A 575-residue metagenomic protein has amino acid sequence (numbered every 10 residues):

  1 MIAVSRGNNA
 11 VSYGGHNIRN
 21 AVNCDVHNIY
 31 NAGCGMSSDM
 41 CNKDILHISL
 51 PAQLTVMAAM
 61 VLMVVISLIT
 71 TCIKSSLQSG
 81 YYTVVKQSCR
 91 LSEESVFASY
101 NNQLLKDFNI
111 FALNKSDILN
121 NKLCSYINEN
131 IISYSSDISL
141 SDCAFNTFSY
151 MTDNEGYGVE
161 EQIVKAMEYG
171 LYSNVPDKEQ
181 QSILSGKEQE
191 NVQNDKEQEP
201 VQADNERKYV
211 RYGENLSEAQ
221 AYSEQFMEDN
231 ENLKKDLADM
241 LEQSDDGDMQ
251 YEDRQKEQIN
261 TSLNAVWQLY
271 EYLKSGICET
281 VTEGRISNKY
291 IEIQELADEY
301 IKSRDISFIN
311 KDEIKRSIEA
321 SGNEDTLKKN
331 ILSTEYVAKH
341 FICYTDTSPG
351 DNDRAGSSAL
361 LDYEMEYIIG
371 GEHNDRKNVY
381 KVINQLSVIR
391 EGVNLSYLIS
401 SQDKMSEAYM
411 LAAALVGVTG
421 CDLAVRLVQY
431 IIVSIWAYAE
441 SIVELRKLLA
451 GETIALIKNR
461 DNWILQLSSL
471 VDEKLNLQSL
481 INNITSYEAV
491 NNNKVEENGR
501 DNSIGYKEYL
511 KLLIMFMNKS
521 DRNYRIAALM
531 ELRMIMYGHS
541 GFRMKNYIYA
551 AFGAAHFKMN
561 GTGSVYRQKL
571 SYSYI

Functional and structural regions predicted by a protein language model:
A3-V4, G14-G15, D25-V26, Y30-A32 (+1 more regions): Alpha-helical assembly-interface signal, strongest on the long, hydrophobic N-terminal helix that forms
S5-N20, C24-Y30, C34-C41, Q180 (+5 more regions): Intrinsically disordered, low-complexity repeat/linker tracts enriched for polar/charged residues
I110-I575: Long, compositionally biased low-complexity segments
